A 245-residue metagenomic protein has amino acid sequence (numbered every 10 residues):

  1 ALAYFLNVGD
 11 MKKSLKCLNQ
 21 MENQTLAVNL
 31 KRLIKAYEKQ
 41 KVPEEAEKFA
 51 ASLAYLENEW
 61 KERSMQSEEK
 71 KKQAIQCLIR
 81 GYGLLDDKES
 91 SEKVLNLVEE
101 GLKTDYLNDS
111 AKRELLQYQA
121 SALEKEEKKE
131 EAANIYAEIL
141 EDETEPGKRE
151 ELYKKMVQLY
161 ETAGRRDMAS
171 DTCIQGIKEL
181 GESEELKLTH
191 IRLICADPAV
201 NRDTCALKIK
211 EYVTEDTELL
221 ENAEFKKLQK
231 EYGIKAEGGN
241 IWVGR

Functional and structural regions predicted by a protein language model:
A1, L33, Q73, L78-G81 (+4 more regions): Structural register within alpha-helical repeat arrays
Y4-F5, Y37, Y82-L85, L123 (+2 more regions): Residue at a conserved register position within TPR or TPR-like alpha-solenoid repeats
F5, L18, T25, Y37 (+6 more regions): Alpha-helical junction/boundary sensor with strong preference for TPR arrays
L6, N19, A51-A54, N58 (+4 more regions): Alpha-solenoid helical repeat scaffolds
V8, Q40, L85-K88, E126 (+2 more regions): Structural motif corresponding to the intra-repeat A-B loop/turn of tetratricopeptide repeats
Q24, M65-K72, S110, G147 (+1 more regions): Residue signature of alpha-solenoid helical repeat architecture, marking inter-repeat boundaries and helix-start
D203-R245: Terminal, low-structured helical/coil segments at or just beyond the last alpha-helical repeat
